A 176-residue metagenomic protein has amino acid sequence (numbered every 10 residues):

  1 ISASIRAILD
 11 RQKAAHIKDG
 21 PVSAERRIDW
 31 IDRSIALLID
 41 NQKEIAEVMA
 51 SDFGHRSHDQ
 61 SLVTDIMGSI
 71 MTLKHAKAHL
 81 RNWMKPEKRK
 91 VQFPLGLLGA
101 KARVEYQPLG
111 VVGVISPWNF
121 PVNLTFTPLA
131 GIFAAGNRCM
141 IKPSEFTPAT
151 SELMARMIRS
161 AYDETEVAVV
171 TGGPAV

Functional and structural regions predicted by a protein language model:
I1-K101: N-terminal Rossmann-like NAD(P)+-binding subdomain of aldehyde/semialdehyde dehydrogenases
Q92-V176: Rossmann-like NAD(P) dinucleotide-binding subdomain of oxidoreductase/dehydrogenase enzymes
